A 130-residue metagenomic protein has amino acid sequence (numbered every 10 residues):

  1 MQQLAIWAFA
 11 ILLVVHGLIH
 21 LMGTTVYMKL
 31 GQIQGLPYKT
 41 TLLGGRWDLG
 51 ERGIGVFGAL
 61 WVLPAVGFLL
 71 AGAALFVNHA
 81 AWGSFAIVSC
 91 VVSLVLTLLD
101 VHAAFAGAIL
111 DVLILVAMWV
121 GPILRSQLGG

Functional and structural regions predicted by a protein language model:
Q2-G130: Membrane-interface extramembranous regions
